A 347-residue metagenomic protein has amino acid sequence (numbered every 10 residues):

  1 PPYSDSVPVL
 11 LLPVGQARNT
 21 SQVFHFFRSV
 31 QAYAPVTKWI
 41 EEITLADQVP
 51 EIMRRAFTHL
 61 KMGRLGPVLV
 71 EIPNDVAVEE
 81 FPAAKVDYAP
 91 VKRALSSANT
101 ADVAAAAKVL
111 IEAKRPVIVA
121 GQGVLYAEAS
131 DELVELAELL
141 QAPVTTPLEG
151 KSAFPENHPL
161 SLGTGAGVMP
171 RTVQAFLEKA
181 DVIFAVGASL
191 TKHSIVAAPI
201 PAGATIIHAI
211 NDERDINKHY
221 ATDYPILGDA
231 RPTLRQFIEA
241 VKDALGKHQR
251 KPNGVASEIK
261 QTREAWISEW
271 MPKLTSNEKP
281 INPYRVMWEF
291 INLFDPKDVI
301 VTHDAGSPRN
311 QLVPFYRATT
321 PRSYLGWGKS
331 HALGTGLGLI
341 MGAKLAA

Functional and structural regions predicted by a protein language model:
P1-R250, L293, K329: N-terminal alpha/beta PP-like core and its mobile active-site loop of ThDP/TPP-dependent enzymes
A127, F154, V255-T262, N310: Intrinsically disordered, low-complexity, compositionally biased regions/tails
K247-I267: Internal, active-site/partner-interface "lid" segment
K260-A346: Active-site diphosphate/adenylate-binding microenvironment
